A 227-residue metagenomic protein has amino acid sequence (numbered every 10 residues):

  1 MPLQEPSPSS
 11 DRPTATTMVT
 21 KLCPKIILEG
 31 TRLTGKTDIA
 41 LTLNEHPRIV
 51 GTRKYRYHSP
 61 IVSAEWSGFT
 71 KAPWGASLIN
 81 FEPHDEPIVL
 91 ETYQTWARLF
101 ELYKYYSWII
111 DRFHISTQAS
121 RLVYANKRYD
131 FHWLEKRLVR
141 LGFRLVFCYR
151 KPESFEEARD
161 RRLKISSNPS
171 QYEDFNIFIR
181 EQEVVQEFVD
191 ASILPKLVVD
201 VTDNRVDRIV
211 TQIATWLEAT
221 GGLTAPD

Functional and structural regions predicted by a protein language model:
P2-T16: N-terminal pre-Walker A segment at the start of P-loop NTPase domains
A15-C23: Phosphate-binding P-loop
T16, K164-S167, E183-D227: NTP-dependent small-molecule kinase module
K25, E29-G30, V146-R150, Y172 (+1 more regions): Phosphate-binding beta-loop-alpha motif at adenosine-nucleotide cofactor sites
T34-G35: Conserved glycine(s) of the Walker
D38: Conserved Walker
L41-E101, A119-R121: Conserved substrate/cofactor phosphate-moiety recognition/catalytic segment in nucleotide-dependent phosphotransferases
Y124-R128, H132-E187: A glycine- and Lys/Arg-enriched "phosphate-lid" helix/loop adjacent to the NTP-binding pocket of small-molecule kinases
